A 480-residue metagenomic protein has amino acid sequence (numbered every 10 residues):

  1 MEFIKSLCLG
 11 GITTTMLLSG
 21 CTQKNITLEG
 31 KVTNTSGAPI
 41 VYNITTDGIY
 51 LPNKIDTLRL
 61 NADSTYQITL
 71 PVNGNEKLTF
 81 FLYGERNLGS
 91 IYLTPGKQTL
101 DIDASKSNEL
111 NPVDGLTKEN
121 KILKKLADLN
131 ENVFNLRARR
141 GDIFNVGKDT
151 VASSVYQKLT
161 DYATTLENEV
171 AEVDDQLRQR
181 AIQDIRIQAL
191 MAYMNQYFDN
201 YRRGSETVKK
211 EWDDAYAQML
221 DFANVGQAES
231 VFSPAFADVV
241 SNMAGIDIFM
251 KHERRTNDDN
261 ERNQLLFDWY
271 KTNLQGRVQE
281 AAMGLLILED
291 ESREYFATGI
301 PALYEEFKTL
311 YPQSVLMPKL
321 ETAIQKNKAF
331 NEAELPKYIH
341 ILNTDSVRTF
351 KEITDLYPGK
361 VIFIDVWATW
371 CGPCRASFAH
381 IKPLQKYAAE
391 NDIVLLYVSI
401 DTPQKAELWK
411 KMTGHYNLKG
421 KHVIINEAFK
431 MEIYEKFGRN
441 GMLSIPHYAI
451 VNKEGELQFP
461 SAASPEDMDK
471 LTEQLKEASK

Functional and structural regions predicted by a protein language model:
M1-G30, A478-K480: Bacterial Sec-dependent N-terminal signal peptides
C21-R180, D184, Y193-M194: A non-transmembrane, solvent-exposed segment enriched in polar/low-complexity residues
G284-K360, K411-G414: N-proximal helix/coil linker or "cap" segments that precede and/or mark the start of modular domains
K360-I362, V366-W370, T402, S444: Short pre-active-site segment immediately N-terminal to redox-active cysteine/selenocysteine motifs in thiol-based
V366-P383, I400: Conserved redox-active cysteine motifs that mediate thiol-disulfide chemistry, especially di-cysteine Cys-X(1-2)-Cys
D392-A406, L418-K430: Thiol-based oxidoreductase modules, predominantly thioredoxin-like and allied folds used for disulfide exchange
M412-P446, V451-K453: Short, internal strand/loop/helix patches that form the active-site neighborhood or redox-interaction surface
H447-K480: Thiol-/selenol-based redox modules, centered on thioredoxin-like and closely related oxidoreductase domains
